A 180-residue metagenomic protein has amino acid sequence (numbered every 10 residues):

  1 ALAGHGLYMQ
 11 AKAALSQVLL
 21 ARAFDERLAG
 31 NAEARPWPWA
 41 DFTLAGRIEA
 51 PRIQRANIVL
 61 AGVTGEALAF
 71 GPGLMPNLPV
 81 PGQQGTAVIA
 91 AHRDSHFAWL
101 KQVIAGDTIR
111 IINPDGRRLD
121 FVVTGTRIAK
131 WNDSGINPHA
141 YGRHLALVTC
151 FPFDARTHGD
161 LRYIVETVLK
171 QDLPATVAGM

Functional and structural regions predicted by a protein language model:
A1-M180: Solvent-exposed, non-transmembrane regions of membrane-associated and secreted proteins
